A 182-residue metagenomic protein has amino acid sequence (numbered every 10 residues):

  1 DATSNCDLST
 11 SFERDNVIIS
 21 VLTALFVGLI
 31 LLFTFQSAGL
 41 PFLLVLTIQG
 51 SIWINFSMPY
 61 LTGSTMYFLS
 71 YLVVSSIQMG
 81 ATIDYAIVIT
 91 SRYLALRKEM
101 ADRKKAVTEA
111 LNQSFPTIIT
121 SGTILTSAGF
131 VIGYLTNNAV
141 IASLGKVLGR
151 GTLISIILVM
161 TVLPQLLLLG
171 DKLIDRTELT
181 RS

Functional and structural regions predicted by a protein language model:
D1-S182: Membrane-embedded transmembrane helical bundles of large multi-pass transporters/channels
